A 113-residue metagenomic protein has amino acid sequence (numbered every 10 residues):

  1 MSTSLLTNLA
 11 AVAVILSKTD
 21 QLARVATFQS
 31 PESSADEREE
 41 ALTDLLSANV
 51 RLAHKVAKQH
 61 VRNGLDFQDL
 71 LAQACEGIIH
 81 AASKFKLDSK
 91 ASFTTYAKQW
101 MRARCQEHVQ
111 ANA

Functional and structural regions predicted by a protein language model:
S2-A113: Alpha-helical promoter-recognition and RNA polymerase-docking modules of transcription initiation factors, dominated by
